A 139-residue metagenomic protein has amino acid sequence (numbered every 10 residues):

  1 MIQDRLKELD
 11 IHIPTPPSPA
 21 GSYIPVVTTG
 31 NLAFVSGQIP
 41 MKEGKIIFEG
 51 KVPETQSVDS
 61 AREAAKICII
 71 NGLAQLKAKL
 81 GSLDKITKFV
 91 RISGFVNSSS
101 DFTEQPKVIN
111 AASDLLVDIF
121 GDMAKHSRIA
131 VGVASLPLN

Functional and structural regions predicted by a protein language model:
M1-N139: Short, polar/acidic, helix-capping and beta-turn segments at strand->helix junctions that line the mouths
